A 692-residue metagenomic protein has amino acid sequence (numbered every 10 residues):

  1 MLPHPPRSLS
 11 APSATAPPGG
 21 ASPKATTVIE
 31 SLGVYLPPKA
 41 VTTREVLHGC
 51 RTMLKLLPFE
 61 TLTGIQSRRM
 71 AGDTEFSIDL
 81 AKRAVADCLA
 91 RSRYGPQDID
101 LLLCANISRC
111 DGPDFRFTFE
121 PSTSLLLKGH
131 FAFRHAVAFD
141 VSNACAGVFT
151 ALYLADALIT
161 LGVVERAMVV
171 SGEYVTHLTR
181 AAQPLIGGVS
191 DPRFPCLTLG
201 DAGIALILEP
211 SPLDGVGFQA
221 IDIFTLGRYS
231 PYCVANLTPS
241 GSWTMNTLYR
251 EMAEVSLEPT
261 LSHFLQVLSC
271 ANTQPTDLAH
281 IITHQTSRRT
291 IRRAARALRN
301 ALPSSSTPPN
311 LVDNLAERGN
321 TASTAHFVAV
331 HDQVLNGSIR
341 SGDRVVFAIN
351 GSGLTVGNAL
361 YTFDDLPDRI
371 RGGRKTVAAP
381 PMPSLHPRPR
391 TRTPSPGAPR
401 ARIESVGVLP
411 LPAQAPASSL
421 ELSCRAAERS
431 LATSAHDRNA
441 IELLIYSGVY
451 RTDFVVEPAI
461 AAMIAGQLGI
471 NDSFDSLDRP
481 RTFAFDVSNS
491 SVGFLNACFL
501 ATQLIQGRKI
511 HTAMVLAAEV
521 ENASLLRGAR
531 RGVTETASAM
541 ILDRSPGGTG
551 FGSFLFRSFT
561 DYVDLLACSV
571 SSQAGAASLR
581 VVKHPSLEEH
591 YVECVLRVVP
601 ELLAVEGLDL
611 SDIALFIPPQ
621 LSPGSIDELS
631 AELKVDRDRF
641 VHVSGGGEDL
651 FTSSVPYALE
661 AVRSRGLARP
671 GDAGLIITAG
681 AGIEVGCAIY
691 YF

Functional and structural regions predicted by a protein language model:
M1-C104, L125-F131, A205, I221-R318 (+6 more regions): Conserved "HGTGT" condensation-loop signature of ketosynthase/thiolase-family condensing enzymes that catalyze
L2-L9, S13-K24, A90-P96, R109-T244 (+5 more regions): Acyl-thioester C-C bond-transforming condensing/cleaving domain
A40-T42, D73, V328, L360 (+2 more regions): N-terminal low-complexity, intrinsically disordered patches enriched in charged
F327-V328, E660: Re-entrant/interfacial helical elements at transmembrane boundaries that shape and gate the permeation pathway
